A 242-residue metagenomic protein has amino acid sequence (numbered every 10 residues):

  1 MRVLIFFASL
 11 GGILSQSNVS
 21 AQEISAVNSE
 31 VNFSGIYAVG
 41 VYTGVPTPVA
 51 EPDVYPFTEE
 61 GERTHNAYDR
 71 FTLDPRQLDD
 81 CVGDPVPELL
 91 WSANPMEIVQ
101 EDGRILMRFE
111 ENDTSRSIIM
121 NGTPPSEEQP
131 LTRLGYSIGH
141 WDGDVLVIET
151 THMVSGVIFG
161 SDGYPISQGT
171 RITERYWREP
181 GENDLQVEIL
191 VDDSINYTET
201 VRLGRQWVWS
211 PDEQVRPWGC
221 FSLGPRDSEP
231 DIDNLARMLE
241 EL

Functional and structural regions predicted by a protein language model:
R2-S15: Bacterial N-terminal signal peptides
A21-L242: Hydrophobic small-molecule pocket/channel-lining residues, especially in calycin-type beta-barrels
